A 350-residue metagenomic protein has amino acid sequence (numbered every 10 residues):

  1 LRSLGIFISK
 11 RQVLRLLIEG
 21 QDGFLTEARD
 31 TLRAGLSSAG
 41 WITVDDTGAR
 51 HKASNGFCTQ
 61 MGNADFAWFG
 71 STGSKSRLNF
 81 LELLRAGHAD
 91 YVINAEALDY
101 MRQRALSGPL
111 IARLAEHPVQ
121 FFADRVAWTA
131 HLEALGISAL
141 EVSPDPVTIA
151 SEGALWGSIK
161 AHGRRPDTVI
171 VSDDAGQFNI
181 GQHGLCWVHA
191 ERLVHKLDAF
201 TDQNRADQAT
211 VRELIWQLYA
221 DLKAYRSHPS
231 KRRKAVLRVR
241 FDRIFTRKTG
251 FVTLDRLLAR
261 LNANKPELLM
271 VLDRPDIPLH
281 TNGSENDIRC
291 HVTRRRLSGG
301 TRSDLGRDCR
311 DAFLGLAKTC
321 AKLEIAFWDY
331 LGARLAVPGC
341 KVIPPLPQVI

Functional and structural regions predicted by a protein language model:
L1-I350: Catalytic center-proximal scaffold of phosphoryl-transfer enzymes
